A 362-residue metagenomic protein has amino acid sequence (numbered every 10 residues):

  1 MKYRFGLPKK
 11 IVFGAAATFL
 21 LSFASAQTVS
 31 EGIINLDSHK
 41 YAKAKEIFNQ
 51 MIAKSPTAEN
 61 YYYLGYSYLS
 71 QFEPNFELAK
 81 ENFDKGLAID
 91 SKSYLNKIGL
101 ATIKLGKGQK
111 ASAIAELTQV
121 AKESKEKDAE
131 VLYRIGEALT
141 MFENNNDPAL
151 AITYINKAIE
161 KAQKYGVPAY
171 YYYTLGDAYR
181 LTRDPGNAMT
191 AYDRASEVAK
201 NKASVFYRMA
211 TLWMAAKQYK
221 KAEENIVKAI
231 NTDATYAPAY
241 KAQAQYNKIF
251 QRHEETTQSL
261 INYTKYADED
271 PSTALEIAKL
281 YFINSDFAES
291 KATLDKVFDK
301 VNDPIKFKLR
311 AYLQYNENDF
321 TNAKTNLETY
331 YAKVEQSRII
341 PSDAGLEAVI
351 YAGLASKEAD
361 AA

Functional and structural regions predicted by a protein language model:
K2-A15: Bacterial N-terminal signal peptides that target proteins for export
A15, F19-A362: Alpha-solenoid helical repeat scaffolds
